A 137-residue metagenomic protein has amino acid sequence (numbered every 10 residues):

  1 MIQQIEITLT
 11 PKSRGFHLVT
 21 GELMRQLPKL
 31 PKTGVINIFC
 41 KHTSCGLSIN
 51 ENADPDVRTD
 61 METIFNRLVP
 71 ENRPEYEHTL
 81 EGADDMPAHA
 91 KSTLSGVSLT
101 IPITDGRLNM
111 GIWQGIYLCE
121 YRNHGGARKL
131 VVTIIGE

Functional and structural regions predicted by a protein language model:
M1-E137: Active-site histidine-anchored catalytic micro-motif
